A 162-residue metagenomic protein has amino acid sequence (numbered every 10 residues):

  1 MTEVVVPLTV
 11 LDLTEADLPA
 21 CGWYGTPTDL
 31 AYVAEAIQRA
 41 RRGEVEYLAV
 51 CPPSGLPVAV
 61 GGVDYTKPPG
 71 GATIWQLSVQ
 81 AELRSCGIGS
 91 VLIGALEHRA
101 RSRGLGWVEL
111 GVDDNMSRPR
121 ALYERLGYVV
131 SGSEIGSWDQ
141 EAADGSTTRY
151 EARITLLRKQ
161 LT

Functional and structural regions predicted by a protein language model:
E3-E82, I93-A95, R99, Q160-T162: Acetyl-CoA-dependent GNAT
A59, G87-G89, G127: Conserved phosphate-binding and hydrolysis motifs of nucleotide-dependent enzymes
P69, G87, R118: Residues that form or flank phosphate/diphosphate-binding pockets in enzymes that use nucleotide phosphates
Q80-E82, C86, D114-N115: Active-site acidic-Proline motif in GNAT/NAT acetyltransferases
V91-W107, V129: Conserved acyl-CoA
L92, M116-P119: Conserved short alpha-helix immediately C-terminal to the canonical SAM/SAH-binding motif I of Rossmann-like
G106, D113-S117, L126-T162: C-terminal "cap" of GNAT-fold acetyltransferases
